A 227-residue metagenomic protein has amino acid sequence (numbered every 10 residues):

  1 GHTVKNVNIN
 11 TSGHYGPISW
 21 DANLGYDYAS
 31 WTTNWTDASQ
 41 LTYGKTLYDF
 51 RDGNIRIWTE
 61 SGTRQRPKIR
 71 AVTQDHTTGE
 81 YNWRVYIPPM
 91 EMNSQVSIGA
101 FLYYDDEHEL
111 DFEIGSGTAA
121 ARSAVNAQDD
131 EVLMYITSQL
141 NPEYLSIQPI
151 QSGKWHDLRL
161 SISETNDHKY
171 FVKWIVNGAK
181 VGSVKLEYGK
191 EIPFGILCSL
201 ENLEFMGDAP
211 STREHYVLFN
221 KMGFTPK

Functional and structural regions predicted by a protein language model:
G1-D37: Extracellular carbohydrate-recognition regions
G1-T11, T78-N82, Y188-K227: Ligand-recognition surfaces built from glycine- and aromatic
D27-N54: Extracellular glycan-recognition surfaces and repeat-rich motifs
I57-D130: Secretory/extracellular carbohydrate-interaction modules and structurally similar beta-sandwich "look-alikes"
R70-Y81, S146-K154, Y216: Extracellular/lumenal carbohydrate-interaction signature centered on repeated Trp-anchored short motifs
Y81-W83, K154-E164, V172-W174: Short tryptophan-centered beta-strand motifs in secreted/extracellular beta-sheet-rich domains of glycan-recognition
L133-D157, S161: Short, aromatic/His-centered strand-loop micro-motif at the edge of beta-sheets
